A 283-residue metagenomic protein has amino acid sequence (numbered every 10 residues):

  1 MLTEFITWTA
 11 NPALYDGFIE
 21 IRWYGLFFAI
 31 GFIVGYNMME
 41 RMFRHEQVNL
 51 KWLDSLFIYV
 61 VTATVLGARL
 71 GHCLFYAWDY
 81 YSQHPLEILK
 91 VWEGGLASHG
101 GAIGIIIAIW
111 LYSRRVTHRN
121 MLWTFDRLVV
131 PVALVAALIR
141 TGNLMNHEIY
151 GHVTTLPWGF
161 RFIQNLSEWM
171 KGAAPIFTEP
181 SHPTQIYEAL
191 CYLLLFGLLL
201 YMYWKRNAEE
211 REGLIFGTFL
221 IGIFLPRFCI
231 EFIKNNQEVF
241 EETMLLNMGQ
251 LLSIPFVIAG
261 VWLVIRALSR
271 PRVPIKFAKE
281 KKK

Functional and structural regions predicted by a protein language model:
M1-K283: Hydrophobic, membrane-interfacing alpha helices
